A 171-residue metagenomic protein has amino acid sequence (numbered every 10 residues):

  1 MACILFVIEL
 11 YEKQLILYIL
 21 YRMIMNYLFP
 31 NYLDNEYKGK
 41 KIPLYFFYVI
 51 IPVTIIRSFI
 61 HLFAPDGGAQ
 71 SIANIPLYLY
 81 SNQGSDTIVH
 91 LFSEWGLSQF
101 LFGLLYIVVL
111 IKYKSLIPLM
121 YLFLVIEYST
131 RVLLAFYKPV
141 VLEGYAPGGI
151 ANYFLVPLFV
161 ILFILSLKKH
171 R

Functional and structural regions predicted by a protein language model:
K41-A64: N-terminal signal-anchor transmembrane alpha helix
I72-I107: Core segments of alpha-helical transmembrane spans in multipass integral membrane proteins
G103-P118: Juxtamembrane helix-break-helix junctions at the cytosolic face of small multi-pass alpha-helical membrane proteins
L119-F136: Hydrophobic alpha-helical membrane segments
L142-F154: Non-cytosolic membrane-interface motifs at loop->transmembrane helix junctions
P157-R171: Membrane-water interface at the C-terminal end of transmembrane alpha helices
